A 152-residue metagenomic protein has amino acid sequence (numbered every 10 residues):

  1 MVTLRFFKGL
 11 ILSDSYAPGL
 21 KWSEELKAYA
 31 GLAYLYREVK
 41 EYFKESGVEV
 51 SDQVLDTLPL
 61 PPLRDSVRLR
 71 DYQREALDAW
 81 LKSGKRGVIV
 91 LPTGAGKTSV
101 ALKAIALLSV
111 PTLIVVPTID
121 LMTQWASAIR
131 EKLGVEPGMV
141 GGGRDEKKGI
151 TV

Functional and structural regions predicted by a protein language model:
M1-E75: Accessory DNA-engaging acidic/polar modules
E38, V100, Q124-W125: Phosphate- and divalent-cation-binding pockets in alpha/beta enzyme and binding domains that engage nucleotide-derived
Q73-G84: Pre-Walker A (pre-P-loop) alpha-helix and adjacent loop at the N terminus of AAA/AAA+ ATPase modules, a conserved
S83-L108, L113: Walker A/P-loop
I114-V115, M139: Structural beta-sheet core signal
D120-D145: Conserved helix-turn-beta segment of the N-terminal RecA-like "Helicase ATP-binding" lobe in SF1/SF2 helicases
K147-V152: Conserved two-lobed SF2 helicase motor
